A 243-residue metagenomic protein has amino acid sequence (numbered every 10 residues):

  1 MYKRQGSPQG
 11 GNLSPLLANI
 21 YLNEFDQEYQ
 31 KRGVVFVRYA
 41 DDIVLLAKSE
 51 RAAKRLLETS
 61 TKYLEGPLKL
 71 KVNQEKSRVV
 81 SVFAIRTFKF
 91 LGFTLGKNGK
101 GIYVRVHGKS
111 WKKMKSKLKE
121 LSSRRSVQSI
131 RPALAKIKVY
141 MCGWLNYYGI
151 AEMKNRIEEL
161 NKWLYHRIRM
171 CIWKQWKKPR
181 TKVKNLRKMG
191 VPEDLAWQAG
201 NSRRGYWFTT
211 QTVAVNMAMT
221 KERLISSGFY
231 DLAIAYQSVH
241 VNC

Functional and structural regions predicted by a protein language model:
M1-C243: Non-catalytic terminal/accessory segments
